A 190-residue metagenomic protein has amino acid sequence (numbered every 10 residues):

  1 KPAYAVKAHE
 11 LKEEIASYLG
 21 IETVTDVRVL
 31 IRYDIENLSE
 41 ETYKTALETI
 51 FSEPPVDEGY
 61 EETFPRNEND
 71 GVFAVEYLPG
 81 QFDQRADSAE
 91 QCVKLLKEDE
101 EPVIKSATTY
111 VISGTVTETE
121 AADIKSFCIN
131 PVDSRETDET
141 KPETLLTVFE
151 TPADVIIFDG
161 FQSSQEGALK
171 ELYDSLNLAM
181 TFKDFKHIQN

Functional and structural regions predicted by a protein language model:
K1-N190: Core nucleic-acid recognition elements
